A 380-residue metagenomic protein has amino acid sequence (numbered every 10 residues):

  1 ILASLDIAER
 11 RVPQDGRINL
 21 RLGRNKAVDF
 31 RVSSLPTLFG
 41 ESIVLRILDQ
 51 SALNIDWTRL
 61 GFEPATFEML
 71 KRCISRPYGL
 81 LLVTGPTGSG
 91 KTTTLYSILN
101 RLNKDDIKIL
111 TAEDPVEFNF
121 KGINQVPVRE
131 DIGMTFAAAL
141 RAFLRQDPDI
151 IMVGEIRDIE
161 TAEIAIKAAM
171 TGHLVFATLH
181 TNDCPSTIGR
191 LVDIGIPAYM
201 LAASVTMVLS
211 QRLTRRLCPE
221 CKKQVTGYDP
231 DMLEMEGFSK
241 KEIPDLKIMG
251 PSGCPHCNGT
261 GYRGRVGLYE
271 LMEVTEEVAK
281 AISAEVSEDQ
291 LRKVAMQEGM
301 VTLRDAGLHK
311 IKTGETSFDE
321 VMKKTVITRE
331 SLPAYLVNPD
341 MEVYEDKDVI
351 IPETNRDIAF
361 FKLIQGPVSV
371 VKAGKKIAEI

Functional and structural regions predicted by a protein language model:
I1-S89, T302, H309-R329: N-terminal "pre-motor" subdomain/linker immediately upstream of P-loop NTPase catalytic cores
D6-V12, I18-A27, V32-L38, K71-I74 (+16 more regions): Replace "in large, NTP-powered and nucleic-acid-processing enzymes" with "in large, NTP-powered factors and other
R24, L35-L38, D49-A52, T87-S89 (+10 more regions): Conserved nucleotide-binding/hydrolysis micro-motifs of P-loop NTPases
S51-T58, F120-Q125, L144-P148, L336-Y344: Bateman (tandem CBS) regulatory domains
E68, K240-L336: NTP-binding/hydrolysis catalytic cores, primarily Walker-type P-loop NTPases
K71-I74, Y78-L81, T92-R215: Switch/coupling sub-region of P-loop NTPases
T181-E276: Cys/His-rich Zn2+-binding cysteine-cluster or related metal-binding knuckle/ribbon modules and their
P333-I380: Regulatory nucleotide-sensing modules
